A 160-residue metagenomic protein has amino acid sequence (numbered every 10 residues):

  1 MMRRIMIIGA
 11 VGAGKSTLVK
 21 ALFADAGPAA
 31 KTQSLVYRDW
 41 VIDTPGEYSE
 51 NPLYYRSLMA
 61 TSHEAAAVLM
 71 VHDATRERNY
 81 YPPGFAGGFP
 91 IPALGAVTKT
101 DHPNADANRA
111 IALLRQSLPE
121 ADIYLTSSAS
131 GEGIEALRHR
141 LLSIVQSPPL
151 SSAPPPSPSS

Functional and structural regions predicted by a protein language model:
M1-T44: Conserved G1/Walker A P-loop phosphate-binding module
K15, S49-N51, N79, N104-A105 (+1 more regions): Conserved protein kinase catalytic core
F23, I42-G87: Switch II of P-loop NTPase G domains
R38-D39, A66-A67, P92-L94: Loop/turn-to-beta-strand initiation segments
G46-Y48, K99-P103, S130: Short histidine/acidic/glycine/proline-rich micro-motifs that form metal- and phosphate-coordinating active-site loops
V71-I123: Conserved C-terminal guanine-recognition region of P-loop GTPase G domains, centered on the G4
P103-S160: Canonical P-loop GTPase G-domain recognition
